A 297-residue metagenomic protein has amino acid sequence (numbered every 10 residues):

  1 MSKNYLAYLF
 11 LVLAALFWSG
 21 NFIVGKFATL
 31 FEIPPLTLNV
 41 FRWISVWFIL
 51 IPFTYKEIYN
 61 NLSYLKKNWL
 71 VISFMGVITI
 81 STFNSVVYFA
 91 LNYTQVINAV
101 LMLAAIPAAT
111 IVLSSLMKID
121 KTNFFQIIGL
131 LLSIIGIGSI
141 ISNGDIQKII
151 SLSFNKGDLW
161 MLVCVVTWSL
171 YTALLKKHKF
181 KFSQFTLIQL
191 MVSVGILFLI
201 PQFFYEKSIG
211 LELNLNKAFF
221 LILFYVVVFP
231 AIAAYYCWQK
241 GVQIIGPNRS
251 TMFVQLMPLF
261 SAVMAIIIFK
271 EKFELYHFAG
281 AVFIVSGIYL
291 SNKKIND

Functional and structural regions predicted by a protein language model:
M1-F41, I150-K177: Glycine-/small-residue-enriched transmembrane alpha-helix faces in small-molecule transporters and effluxers
L9, S45-I49, M102-L116, L131 (+5 more regions): Alpha-helical transmembrane segments of compact multi-pass small-molecule transporters, enriched in specific families
F17, N21-F22, I51-N98, M102-L103 (+2 more regions): Specific transmembrane alpha-helical segments of multi-pass solute transporters/efflux pumps, especially DMT/EamA
I23-P35, N92, I141-F154, F204-A218 (+2 more regions): Membrane-interface helix termini and inter-helical loops of multi-pass transporters
A28, L38, R42, A90 (+7 more regions): Hydrophobic/aromatic residues within transmembrane alpha-helices of multi-pass small-molecule transporters
F41, I80, N84, I97-A105 (+2 more regions): Helix-helix packing/entry segments at the starts of transmembrane helices
L50, T110-V112, L116, Q147-K207 (+1 more regions): Transmembrane alpha-helical segments that form core, pore/gating elements of small-molecule transporters/exporters
L50, T122-G144, Q255, M264 (+1 more regions): Hydrophobic transmembrane alpha-helices of multi-pass small-molecule transport proteins
